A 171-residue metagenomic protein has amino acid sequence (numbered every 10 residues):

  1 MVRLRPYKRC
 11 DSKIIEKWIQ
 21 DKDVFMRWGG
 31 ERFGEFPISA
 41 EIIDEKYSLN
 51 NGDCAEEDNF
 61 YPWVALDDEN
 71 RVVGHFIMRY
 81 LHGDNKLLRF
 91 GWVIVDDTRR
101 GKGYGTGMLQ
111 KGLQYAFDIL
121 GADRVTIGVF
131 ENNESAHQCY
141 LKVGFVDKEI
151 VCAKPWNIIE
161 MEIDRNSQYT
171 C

Functional and structural regions predicted by a protein language model:
M1-R3: Extreme N-terminal starter segment of soluble prokaryotic enzymes
P6-C10, K17-T98, Y115, I119 (+2 more regions): Acetyl-CoA-dependent GNAT
C10, I14, G107-M108, S135: Charged catalytic carboxylate motif
I14-I19, K111-G112, N132: Short, flexible segments with low predicted structural confidence
V73, N85, G103, S135 (+1 more regions): Residues that form or flank phosphate/diphosphate-binding pockets in enzymes that use nucleotide phosphates
L88, D123-H137, K142-C171: C-terminal "cap" of GNAT-fold acetyltransferases
V95, G101-Y115, Q138-K142: Conserved acetyl-CoA-binding loop-helix of GNAT-fold acetyltransferases
K102, D118-D123: Short coil/turn segments at alpha/beta junctions that flank glycine-rich nucleotide-binding fingerprints
